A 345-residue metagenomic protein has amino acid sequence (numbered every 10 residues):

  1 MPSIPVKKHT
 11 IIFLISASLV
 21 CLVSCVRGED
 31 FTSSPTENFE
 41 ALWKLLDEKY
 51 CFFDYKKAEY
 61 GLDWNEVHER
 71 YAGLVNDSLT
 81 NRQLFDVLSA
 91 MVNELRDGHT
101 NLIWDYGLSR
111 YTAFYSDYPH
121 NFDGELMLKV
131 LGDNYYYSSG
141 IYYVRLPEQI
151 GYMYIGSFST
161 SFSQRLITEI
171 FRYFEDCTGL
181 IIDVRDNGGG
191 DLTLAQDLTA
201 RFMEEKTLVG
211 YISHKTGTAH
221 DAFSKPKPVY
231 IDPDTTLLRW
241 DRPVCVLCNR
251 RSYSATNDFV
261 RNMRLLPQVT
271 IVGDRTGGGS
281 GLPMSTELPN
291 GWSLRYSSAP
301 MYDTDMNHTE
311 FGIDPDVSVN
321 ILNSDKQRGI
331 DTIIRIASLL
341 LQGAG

Functional and structural regions predicted by a protein language model:
M1-S33, G345: Bacterial Sec-dependent N-terminal signal peptides
I4, I11-I15, I103, I141 (+10 more regions): Weak global preference for isoleucine
H9-I12, T168, G190, D258: Hydrophobic alpha-helical segments, principally membrane-spanning helices and signal/leader peptides
L14, G73, K326: Generic anion/oxyanion-binding catalytic loop in active/binding sites
A17, R172, T236-R239: Structural motif
C25-H214, A222-P228, P243, S285 (+2 more regions): Flexible, low-complexity junctional segments that flank or bridge functional domains
V26-D47, R82, Q149-I150, G188-G345: C-terminal "post-core" interaction segments
